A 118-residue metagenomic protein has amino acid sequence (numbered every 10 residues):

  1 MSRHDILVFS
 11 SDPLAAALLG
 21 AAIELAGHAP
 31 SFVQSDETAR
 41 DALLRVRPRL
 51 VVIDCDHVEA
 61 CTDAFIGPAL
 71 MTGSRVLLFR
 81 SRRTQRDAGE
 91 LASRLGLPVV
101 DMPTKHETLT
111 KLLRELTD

Functional and structural regions predicted by a protein language model:
D12-S31: Two-component/phosphorelay signaling modules centered on CheY-like receiver
A21-I23, A42, L91: Alpha-helical interaction/dimerization surfaces of two-component signaling modules
Q34-L50, V58: Acidic, metal-coordinating helix/loop segments flanking the phosphotransfer/catalytic sites of two-component signaling
R49-L70, S81-A88: Conserved phosphotransfer microenvironments
M71-V76: A short helix->loop->beta-strand "cap" motif at the edges of active sites that frequently abuts
L77-Q85, E90-E115: Output/docking surface of receiver
